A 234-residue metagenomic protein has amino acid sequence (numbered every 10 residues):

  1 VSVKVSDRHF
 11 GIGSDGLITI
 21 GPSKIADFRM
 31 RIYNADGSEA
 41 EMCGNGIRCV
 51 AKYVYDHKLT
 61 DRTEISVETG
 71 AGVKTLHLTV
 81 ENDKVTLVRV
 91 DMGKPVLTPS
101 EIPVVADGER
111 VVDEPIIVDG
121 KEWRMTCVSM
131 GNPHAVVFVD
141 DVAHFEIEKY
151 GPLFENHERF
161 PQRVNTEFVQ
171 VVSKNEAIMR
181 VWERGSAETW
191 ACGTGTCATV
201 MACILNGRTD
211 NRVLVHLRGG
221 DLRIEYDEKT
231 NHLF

Functional and structural regions predicted by a protein language model:
V1-K84, A135-F234: A glycine-rich beta-to-alpha transition motif near the start of alpha/beta enzyme domains, typified by
I65-V67, V111-V118, V128, V213-V215: Short acidic-hydrophobic surface loop/beta-edge motif
G70-G72, G93, I117-K121, R218: Short strand-coil-strand connectors
L76, E122-C127: Short, surface-exposed loop motifs enriched in S/T, G, D/E and P with embedded aromatic residues
L87-P95: Membrane helix-loop-helix hairpins that form the core translocation module of multi-pass transporters
K94-V96, M130-H134: Glycine-rich beta-alpha junction loops
V96-R124: Active-site glycine-rich loop that binds ribose-phosphate moieties when present
R124-M125, P133-V136: Selected transmembrane alpha-helices and immediately adjacent juxtamembrane segments of polytopic inner-membrane
